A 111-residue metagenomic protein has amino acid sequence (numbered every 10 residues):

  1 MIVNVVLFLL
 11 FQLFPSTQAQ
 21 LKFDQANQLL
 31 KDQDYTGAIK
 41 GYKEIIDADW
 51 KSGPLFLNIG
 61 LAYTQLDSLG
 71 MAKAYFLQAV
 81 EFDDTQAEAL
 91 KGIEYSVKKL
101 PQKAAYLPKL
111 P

Functional and structural regions predicted by a protein language model:
V97-P111: Alpha-helical linker/edge segments of TPR/alpha-solenoid repeat scaffolds and analogous pre-/post-domain helices
